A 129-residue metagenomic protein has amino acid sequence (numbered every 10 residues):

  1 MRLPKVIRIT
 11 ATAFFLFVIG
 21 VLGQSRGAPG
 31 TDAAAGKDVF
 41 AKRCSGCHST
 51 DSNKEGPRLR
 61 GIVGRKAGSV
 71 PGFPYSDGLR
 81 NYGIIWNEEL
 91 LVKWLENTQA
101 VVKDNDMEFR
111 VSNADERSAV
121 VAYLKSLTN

Functional and structural regions predicted by a protein language model:
R2-A13: Bacterial N-terminal signal peptides that target proteins for export
L16-L22: Hydrophobic alpha-helical membrane-insertion segments, chiefly the h-region of N-terminal signal peptides
L22-F40: Electrostatic cytochrome c docking/interface patches
A33-K37, S49, N53-N87, V111: Gly/Gly-Pro-rich "capping" loops immediately C-terminal to redox-active cysteine motifs in periplasmic/lumenal
F40-T50, V120: The canonical Cys-X-X-Cys-His
N87-N129: C-terminal capping alpha-helices of c-type cytochrome domains
